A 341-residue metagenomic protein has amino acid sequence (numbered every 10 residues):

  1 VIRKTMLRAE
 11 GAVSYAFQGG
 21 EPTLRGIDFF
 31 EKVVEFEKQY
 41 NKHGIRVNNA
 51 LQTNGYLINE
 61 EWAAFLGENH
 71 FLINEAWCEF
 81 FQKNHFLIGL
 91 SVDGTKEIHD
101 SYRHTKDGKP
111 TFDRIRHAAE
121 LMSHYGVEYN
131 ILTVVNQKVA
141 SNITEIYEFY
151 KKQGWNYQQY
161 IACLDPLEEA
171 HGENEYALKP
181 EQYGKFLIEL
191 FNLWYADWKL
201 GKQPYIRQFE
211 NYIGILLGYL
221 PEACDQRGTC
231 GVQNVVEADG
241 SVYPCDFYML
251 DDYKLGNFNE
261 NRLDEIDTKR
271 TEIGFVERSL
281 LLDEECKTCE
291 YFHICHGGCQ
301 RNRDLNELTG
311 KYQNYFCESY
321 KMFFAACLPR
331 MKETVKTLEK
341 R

Functional and structural regions predicted by a protein language model:
I2-Q18, R25-C163: Radical SAM/AdoMet-radical enzyme domain recognition
D28, E61, A76, R114-H117 (+8 more regions): Generic recognition of stable, solvent-exposed alpha-helical segments in well-folded globular domains
D100-D113, E120, H124-T229, V235 (+1 more regions): Radical SAM enzyme [4Fe-4S]-AdoMet core and its adjacent flexible, acidic and glycine-rich loops/tails across
M249-R341: Flexible mid-to-C-terminal extensions adjoining Fe-S/redox cofactors in radical SAM and related proteins
